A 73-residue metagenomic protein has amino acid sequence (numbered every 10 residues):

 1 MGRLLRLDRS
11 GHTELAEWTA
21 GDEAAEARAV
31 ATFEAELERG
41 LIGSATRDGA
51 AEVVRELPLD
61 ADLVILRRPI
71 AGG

Functional and structural regions predicted by a protein language model:
M1-A71: Ubiquitin-like/PB1-type beta-grasp interaction modules and other compact soluble beta-rich domains
